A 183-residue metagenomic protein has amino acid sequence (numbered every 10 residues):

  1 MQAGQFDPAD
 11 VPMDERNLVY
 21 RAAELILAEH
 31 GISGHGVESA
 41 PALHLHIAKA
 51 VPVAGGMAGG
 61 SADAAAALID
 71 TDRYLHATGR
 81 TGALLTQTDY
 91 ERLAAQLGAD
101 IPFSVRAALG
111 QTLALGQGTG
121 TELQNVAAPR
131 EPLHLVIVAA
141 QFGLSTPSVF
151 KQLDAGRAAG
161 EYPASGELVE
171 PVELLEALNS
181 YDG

Functional and structural regions predicted by a protein language model:
M1-G55, D72-G79, A83-Q87, A139-F142: ATP-binding N-lobe of GHMP and related small-molecule kinases
M1-P8, A95, L175-G183: Short, basic/glycine-rich phosphate-binding loops at helix/coil junctions that contact nucleotide phosphates
Y20, L68, E91-A94, P102 (+3 more regions): Conserved protein kinase catalytic domain
V37-S39, A95, P129-R130: Short, flexible hinge/linker loops that cap or flank conserved catalytic cores
P41-L43, A99, T112, H134: A generic structural signal for short beta-strands and their flanking turns/coil linkers
A64, L68-T119: Contiguous, small/hydrophobic- and glycine-enriched helical/loop subdomains that border and often "cap" functional
R106-G183: Conserved, helical-rich catalytic subdomain that frames metal- and/or nucleotide-binding sites in enzyme alpha/beta
